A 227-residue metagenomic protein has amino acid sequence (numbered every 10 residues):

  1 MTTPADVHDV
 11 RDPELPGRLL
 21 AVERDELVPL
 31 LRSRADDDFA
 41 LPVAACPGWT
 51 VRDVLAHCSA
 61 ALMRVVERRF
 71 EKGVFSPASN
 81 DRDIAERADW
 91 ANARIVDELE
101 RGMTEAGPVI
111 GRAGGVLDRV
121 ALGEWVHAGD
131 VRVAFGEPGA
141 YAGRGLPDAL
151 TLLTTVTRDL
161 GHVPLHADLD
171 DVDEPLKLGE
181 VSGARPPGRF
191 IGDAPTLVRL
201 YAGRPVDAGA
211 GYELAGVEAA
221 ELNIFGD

Functional and structural regions predicted by a protein language model:
M1-D37: N-terminal capping/interface segment
M1-L15, A60-G111, E137: Short, helix-capping/interhelical loops that line the mouth of catalytic, cofactor-, or ligand-binding pockets
T2-P16, L41, F70-G73, G111-D227: Structured surface interface patches that mediate subunit assembly and partner/cofactor docking
P16-E23, I95-E98, V120-G123: Amphipathic alpha-helix face/heptad-repeat signature
R24, L31-D38, C58, L62-R69 (+2 more regions): Short amphipathic alpha-helical segments enriched in hydrophobics
V28-W49, P108-G115: Helix-loop segments that flank and shape redox-cofactor active sites
T50-V51, A91, D193: Short, structural beta-strand-to-alpha-helix junction motif
